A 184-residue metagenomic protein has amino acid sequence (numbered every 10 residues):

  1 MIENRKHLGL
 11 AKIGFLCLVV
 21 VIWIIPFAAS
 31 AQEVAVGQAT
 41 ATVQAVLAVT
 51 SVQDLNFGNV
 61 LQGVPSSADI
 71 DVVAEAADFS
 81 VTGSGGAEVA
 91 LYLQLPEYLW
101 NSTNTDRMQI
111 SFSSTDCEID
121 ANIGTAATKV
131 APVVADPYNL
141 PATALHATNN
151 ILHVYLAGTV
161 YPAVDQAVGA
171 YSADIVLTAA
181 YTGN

Functional and structural regions predicted by a protein language model:
M1-L10: N-terminal secretory signal peptides that target proteins for export/translocation
G9-K12, E118-D120: Short N-terminal leader segment in a subset of presequences, especially plant chloroplast and some mitochondrial
I13, I70, A76, Y92 (+2 more regions): Short stretches within intrinsically disordered, low-complexity N-terminal or propeptide regions
G14-P26: Bacterial N-terminal signal peptides
F27-S30, A48, G124, T128: Intrinsic disorder/low-complexity segments
S30-Q109, L140-N184: N-terminal small/polar-rich segments of proteins
N101-N139: Terminal beta-strand-rich extracellular "head" domains that mediate receptor/glycan or other ligand binding
